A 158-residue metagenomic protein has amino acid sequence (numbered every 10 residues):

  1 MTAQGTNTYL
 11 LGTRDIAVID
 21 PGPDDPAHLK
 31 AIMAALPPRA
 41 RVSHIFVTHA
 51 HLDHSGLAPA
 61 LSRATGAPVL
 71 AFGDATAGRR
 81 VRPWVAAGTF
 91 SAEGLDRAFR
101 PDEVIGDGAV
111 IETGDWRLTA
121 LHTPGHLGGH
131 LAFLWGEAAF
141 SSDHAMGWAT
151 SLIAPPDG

Functional and structural regions predicted by a protein language model:
M1-L11: Short, compositionally biased "basic patch" segments
L10-A27, I32-M33, P37-R39, F140: Metallo-beta-lactamase
I16-V18, P23-D25, W84-R100, W116-G158: Metallo-beta-lactamase
D20, H28-K30, S55-A58, R80-V81 (+1 more regions): Short glycine-/acidic-enriched loop or helix-start segments at secondary-structure transitions that form or flank
P26-A71: Active-site metal-binding motif and surrounding structural segment of the metallo-beta-lactamase
R63-D102: Acidic/polar short surface loop at catalytic or gating sites that assists cofactor/ion binding and chemistry
A109-T113: Short acidic-hydrophobic surface loop/beta-edge motif
